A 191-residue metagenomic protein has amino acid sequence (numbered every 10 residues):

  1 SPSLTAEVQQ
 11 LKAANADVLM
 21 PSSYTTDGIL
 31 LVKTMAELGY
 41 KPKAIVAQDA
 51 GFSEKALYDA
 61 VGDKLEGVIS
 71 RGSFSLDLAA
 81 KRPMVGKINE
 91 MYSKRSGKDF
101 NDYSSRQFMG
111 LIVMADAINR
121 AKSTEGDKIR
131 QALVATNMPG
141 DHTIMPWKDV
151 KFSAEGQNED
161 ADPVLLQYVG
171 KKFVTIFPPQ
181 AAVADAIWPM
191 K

Functional and structural regions predicted by a protein language model:
S1-K191: Extracytosolic ligand-binding ectodomains
